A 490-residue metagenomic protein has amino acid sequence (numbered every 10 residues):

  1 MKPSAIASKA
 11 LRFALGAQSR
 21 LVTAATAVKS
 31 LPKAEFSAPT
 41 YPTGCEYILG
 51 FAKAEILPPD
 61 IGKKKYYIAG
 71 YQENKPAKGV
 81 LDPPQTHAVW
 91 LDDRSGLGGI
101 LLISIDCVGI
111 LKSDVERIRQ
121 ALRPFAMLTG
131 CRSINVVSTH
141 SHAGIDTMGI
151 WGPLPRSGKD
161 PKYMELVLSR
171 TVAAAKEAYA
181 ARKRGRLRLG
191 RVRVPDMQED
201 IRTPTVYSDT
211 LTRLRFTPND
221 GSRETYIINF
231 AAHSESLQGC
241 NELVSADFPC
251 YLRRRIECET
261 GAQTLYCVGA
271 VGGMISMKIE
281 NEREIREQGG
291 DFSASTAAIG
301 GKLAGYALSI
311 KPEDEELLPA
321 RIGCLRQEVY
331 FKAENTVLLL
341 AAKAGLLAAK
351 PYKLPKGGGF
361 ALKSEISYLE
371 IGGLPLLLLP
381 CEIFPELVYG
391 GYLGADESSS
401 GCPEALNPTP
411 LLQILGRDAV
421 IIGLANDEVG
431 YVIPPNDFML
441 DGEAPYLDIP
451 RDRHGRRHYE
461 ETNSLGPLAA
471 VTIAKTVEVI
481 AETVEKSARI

Functional and structural regions predicted by a protein language model:
K2-V137, S141-A298, K311-I490: Conserved beta-alpha junction segments in alpha/beta enzyme cores
L303: Anionic-ligand-binding alpha/beta catalytic cores of soluble enzymes and soluble regulatory domains that recognize
